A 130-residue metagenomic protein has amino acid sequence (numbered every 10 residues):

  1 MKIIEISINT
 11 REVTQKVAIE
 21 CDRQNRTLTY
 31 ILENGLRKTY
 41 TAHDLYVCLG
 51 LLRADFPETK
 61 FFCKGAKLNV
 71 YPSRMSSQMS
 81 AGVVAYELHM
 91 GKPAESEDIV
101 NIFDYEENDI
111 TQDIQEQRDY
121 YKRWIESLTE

Functional and structural regions predicted by a protein language model:
I3, S7-R23, L28-T29: N-terminal intrinsically disordered, cationic/polar leader segments that include organellar targeting peptides
R11, D22-Q24, E33-G35, A66 (+1 more regions): Generic structural motif
R23-T27, I31, S80, S96: Amphipathic, alpha-helical segments enriched in basic
Q24-N25, L49-L51, T59, S80-V83: Short, low-complexity, polar/charged sequence segments that are solvent-exposed and flexible
E33-N69: Acidic, aromatic-enriched beta-alpha/helix-loop junctions
F61-K92: Intrinsically disordered, low-complexity charged/polar segments
Y86-E130: C-terminal charged interaction modules
